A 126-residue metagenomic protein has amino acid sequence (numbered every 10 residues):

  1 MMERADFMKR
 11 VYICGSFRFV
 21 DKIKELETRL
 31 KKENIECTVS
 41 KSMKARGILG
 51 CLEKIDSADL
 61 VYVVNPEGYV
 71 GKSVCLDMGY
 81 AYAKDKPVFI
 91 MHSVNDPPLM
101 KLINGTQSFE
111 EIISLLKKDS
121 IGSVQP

Functional and structural regions predicted by a protein language model:
M1-P126: Conserved catalytic or regulatory cores that recognize and/or transform ribose-phosphate-containing ligands
